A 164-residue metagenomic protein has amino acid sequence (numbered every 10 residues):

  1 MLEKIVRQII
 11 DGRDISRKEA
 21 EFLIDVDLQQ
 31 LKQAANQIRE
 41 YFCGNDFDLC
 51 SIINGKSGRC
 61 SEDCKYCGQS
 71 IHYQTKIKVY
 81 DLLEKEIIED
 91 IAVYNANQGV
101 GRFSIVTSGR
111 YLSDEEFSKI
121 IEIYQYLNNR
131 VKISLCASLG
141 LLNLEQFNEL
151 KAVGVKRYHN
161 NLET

Functional and structural regions predicted by a protein language model:
M1-S61: Flexible, acidic/Gly-rich N-terminal and inter-domain linker regions that tether and position cofactor-handling modules
G12, A35, C64, I105 (+1 more regions): Conserved, mostly hydrophobic/aromatic
Q33-Q37, C60-S70, V155-R157: Short, charged low-complexity intrinsically disordered segments located at boundaries of structured domains
G44-I87: Canonical Radical SAM [4Fe-4S] cluster-binding loop centered on the CxxxCxxC motif and its immediate flanking residues
H72-T164: Core AdoMet radical
